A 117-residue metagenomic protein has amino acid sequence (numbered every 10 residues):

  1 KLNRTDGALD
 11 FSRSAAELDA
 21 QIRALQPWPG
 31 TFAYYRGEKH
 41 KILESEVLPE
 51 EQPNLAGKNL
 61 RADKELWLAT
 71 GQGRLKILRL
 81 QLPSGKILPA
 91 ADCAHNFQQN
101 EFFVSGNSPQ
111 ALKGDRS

Functional and structural regions predicted by a protein language model:
K1-R13: Acyl-group handling in specialized metabolite and lipid biosynthesis
F11-S117: An anion-binding loop in the catalytic cleft
